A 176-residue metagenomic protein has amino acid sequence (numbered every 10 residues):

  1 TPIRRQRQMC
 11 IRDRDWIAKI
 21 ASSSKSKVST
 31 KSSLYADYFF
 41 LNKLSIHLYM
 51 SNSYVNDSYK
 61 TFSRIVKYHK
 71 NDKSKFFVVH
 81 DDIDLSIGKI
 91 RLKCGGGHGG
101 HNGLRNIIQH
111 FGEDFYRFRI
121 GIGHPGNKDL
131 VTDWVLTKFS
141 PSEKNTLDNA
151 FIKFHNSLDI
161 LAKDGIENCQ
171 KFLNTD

Functional and structural regions predicted by a protein language model:
T1-I11: Single conserved hydrophobic/aromatic residue that forms the stacking wall/gate of nucleotide- or nucleobase-binding
R7, S45-I46, F76: Short, conserved active-site loop motifs that form the nucleotide-linked donor/cofactor pocket
Q8, A18-A21: Accessory terminal and edge-of-domain segments that mediate assembly/interaction and cofactor placement around
K25-T61: Short, surface-exposed acidic-centric catalytic microdomains
Y49, F77-V79, Y116-G121: Hydrophobic/aromatic beta-strand patches that form the interior of the parallel beta-sheet core in alpha/beta enzyme
F62-Q109: Conserved beta-loop-beta/alpha segment of the NTase-like Rossmann-fold superfamily that binds/positions NTPs
K89-H98, L104-D176: Phosphate-binding/catalytic loops
